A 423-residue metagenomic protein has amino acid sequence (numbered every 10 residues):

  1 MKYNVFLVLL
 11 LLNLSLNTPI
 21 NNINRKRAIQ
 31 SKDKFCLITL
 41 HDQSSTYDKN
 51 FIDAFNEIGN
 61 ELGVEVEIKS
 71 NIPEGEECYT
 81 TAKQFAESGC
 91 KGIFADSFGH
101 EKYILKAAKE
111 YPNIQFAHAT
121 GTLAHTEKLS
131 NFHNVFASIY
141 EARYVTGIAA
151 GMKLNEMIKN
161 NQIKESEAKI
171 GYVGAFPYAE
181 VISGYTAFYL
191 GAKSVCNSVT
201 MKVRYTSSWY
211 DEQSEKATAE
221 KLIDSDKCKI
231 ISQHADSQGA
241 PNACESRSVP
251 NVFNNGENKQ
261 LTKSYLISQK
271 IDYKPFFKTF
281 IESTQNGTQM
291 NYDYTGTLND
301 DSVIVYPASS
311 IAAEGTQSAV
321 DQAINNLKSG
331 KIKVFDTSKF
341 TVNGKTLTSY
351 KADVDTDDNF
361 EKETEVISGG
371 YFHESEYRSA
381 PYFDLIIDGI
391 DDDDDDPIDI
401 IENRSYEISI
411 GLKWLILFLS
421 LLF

Functional and structural regions predicted by a protein language model:
M1-V8, I410-G411: Classical eukaryotic N-terminal signal peptides for Sec-dependent ER targeting/secretion, especially the positively
L11-A28, S420-F423: N-terminal signal peptide
R25-I401: A residue-level marker of the well-folded mature domains of exported/periplasmic proteins
I401-L412: C-terminal GPI-anchoring signal of eukaryotic secretory precursors
L415-L419: Extracellular/periplasmic carbohydrate-active domains that bind, remodel, or depolymerize complex polysaccharides
